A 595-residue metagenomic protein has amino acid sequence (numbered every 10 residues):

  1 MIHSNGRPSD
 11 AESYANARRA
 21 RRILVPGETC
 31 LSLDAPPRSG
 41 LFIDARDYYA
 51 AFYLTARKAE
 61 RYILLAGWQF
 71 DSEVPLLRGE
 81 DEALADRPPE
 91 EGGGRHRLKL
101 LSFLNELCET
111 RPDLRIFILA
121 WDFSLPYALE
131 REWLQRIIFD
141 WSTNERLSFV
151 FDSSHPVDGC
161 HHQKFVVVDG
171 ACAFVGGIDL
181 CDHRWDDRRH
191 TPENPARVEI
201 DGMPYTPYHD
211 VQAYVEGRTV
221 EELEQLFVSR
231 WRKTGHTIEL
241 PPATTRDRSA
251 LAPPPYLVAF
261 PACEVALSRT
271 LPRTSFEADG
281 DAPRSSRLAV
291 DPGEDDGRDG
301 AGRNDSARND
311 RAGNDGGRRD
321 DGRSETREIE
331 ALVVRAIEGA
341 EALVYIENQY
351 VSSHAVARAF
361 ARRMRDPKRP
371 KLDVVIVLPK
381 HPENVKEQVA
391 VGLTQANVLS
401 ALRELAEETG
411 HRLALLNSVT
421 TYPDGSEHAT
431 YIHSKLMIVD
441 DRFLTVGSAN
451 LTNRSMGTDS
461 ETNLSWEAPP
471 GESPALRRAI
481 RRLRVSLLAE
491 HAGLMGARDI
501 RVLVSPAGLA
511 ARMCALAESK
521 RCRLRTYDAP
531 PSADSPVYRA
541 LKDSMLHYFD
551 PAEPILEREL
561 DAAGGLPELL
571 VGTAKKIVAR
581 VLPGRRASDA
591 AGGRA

Functional and structural regions predicted by a protein language model:
I2-Y49, Y53, R57, W68-Q69 (+6 more regions): PLD/PLD-like phosphodiesterase catalytic module centered on the HKD motif
R38-S39, Y208-H209, P272-F276, A282-L288 (+3 more regions): Glycine- and acidic
Y53-L64, V334-E341: Secondary-structure "cap/kink" motif recognition
G67, I238-D247, R269, D279-A282 (+3 more regions): Short coil/turn segments at secondary-structure boundaries
V215-R218, L223, S229-D295, G317-A336: Active-site cores of enzymes that catalyze phosphoryl transfer or operate on phosphate-rich substrates
D295-N304, N309-D310, N314-D320: Asparagine/serine/threonine-enriched low-complexity, disordered tracts, especially those forming N-linked glycosylation
I329-I346, Y350-S352, R362-K368: Long hydrophobic segments that form regular secondary structure
